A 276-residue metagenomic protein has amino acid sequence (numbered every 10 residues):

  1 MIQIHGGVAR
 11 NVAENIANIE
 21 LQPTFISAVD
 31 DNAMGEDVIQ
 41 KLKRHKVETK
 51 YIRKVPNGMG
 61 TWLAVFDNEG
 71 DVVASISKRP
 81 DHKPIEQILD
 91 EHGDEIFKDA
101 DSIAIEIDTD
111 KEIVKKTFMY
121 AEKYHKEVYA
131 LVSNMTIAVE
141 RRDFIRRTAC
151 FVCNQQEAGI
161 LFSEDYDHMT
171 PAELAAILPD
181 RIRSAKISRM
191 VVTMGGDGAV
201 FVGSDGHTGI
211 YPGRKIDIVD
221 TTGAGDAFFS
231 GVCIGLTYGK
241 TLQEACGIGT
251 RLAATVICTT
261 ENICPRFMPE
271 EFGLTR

Functional and structural regions predicted by a protein language model:
G6-T24: Active-site alpha-helical elements of protease catalytic centers
I16, N154, G225: Short, conserved phosphate/pyrophosphate- and ester-handling motifs at nucleotide-, phospho-/glycolipid
A17, E122, T237: Gly/Ala-rich phosphate-binding loop of Rossmann-like dinucleotide-binding domains, activating on the conserved
N18-D101, E270-R276: Conserved N-terminal subdomain of the carbohydrate kinase-like
E95-I96, D143-F144, R183: Structural alpha-helical scaffold elements that stabilize or flank donor/cofactor-binding regions in carbohydrate
S102-A176, D197-G198: Conserved beta-alpha-beta core of the PfkB/ribokinase-like small-molecule kinase fold
I137, E164, H168-R276: Conserved phosphate-binding/catalytic region of the ribokinase-like
